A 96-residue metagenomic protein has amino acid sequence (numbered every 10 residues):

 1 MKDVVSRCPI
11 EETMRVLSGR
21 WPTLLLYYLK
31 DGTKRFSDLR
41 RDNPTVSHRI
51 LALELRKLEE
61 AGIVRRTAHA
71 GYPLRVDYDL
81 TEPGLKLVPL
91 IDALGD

Functional and structural regions predicted by a protein language model:
M1: Short, flexible loop segments at the rims of nucleotide/cofactor-binding pockets, characterized by
V4-I50, G71-Y72, D77-D79: N-terminal helix-turn-helix DNA-binding core of bacterial DNA-binding proteins
E12-M14, D77-D96: Conserved segment of winged-helix/HTH DNA-binding domains
F36, K57-L58: Residue-level detection of beta-strand scaffold positions
R41, E59-E60: Alpha-helical residues within the helix-turn-helix
E54: Residues within the DNA-recognition helix of helix-turn-helix
T67-H69: Conserved catalytic-core motifs of GNAT/GCN5-like acyltransferases
